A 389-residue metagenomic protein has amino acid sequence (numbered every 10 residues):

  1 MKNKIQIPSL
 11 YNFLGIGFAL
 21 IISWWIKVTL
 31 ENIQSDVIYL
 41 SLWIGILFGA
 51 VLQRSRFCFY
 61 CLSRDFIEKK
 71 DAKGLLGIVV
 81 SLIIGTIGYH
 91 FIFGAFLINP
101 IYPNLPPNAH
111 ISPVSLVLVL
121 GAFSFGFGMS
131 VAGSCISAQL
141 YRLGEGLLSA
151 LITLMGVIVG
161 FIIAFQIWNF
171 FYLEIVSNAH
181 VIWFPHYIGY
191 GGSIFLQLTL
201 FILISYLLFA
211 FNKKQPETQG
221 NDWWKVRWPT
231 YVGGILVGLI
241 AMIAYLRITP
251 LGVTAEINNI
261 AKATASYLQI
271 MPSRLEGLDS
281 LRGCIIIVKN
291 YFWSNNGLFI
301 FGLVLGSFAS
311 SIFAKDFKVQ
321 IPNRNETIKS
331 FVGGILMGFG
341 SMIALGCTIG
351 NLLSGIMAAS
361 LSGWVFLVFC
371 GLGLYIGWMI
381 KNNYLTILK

Functional and structural regions predicted by a protein language model:
M1-K389: Membrane-interfacial helix-loop segments of redox and metal-homeostasis proteins, especially TM-loop-TM junctions
